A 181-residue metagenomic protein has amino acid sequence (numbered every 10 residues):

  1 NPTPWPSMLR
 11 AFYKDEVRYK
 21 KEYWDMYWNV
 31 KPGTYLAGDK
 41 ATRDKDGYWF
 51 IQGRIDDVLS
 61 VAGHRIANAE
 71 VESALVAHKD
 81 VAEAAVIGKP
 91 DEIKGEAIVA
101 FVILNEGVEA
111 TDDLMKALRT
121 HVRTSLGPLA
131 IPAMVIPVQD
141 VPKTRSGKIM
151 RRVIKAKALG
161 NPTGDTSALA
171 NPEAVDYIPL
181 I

Functional and structural regions predicted by a protein language model:
W5, R10-A11, E16, K21 (+6 more regions): AMP-binding/adenylate-forming catalytic core of the ANL superfamily
E22-N29: Surface-exposed acidic, glycine/proline-enriched linker/cap segments that occur as 15-30-residue helix-coil
E92, V135-R145: Short proline/glycine- and acidic-rich turn/helix-capping motifs at secondary-structure junctions
